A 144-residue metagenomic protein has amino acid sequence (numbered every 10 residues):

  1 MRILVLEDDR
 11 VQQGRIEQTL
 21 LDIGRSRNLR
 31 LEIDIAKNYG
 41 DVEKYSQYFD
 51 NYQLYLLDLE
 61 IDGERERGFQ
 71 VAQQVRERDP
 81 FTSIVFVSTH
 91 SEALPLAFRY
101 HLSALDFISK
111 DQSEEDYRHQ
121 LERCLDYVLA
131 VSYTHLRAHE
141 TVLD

Functional and structural regions predicted by a protein language model:
M1-R2: Non-catalytic signal-transmission and effector/linker regions of two-component phosphorelay proteins
E7: Conserved acidic carboxylate
R10-E17, L94: Charged phosphotransfer/docking patches of two-component systems
E17-Q18, I35-L54: Acidic, metal-coordinating helix/loop segments flanking the phosphotransfer/catalytic sites of two-component signaling
R25-Y39: Short hydrophobic/Thr-rich beta-strand motif most characteristic of the beta2 strand and flanking loop of CheY-like
Y52-L129: CheY-like receiver
H135-D144: Single conserved hydrophobic/aromatic residue that forms the stacking wall/gate of nucleotide- or nucleobase-binding
